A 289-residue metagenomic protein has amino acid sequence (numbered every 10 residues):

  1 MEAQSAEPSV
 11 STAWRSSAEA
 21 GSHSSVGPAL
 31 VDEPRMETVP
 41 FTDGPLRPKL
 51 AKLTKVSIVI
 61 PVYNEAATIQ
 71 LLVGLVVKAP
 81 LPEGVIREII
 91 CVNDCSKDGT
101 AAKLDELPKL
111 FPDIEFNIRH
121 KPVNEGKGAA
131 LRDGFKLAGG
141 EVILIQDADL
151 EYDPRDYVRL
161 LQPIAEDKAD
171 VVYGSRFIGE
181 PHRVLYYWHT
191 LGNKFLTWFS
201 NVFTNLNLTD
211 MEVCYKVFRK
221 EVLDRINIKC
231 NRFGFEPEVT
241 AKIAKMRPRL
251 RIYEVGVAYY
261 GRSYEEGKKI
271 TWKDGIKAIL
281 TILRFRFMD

Functional and structural regions predicted by a protein language model:
M1-T54, N205, K229-D289: Hydrophobic helical membrane-anchoring modules
S57-E65, L72, V92: A conserved hydrophobic helix/loop-capping motif in glycosyltransferases and polysaccharide synthases
E65-T68, S96, K127, D153: Donor nucleotide-sugar binding loop of glycosyltransferases
A67-L71, D98-L107: Acidic helix N-cap motif at the loop->helix transition within catalytic regions of sugar-transfer enzymes
G74-I86: Short, acidic, metal-binding catalytic loop of nucleotide-sugar glycosyltransferases
R87-I90, A101-L137: Conserved donor nucleotide-binding strand/loop of the catalytic core
N93-A102, L150: A conserved acidic beta->alpha catalytic loop
R119-L137, V142-L144, P154-F233, Y260-I279: Acceptor/aglycone-binding surface of glycosyltransferases and processive sugar-polymer synthases
